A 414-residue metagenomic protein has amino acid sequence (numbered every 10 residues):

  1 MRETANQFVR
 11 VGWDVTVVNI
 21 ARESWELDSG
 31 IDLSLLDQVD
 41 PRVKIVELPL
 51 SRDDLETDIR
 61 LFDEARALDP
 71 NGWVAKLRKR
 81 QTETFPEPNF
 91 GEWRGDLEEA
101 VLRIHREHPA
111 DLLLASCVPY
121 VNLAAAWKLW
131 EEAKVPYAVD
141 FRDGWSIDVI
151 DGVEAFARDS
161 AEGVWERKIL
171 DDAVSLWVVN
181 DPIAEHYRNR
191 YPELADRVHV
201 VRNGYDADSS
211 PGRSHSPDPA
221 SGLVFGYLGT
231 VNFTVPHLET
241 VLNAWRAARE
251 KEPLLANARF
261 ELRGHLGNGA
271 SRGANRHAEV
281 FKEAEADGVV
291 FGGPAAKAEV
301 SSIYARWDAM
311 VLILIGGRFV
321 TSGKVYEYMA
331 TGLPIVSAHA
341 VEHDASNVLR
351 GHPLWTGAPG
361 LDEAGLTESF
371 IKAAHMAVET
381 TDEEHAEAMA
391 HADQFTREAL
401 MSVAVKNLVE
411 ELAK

Functional and structural regions predicted by a protein language model:
M1-D53, S175, P192, A248 (+5 more regions): N-terminal subdomain of nucleotide-sugar transferases
E3, T84, P88, L102 (+3 more regions): Membrane-proximal helix-turn-helix segments that form the acceptor-binding/catalytic region of lipid-linked
N19-D96, H105: A conserved catalytic-core segment of Leloir-type glycosyltransferases
V174, A286, V290, S302-F319: Acidic donor-binding loop of glycosyltransferase active sites
P182, G204: Carbohydrate-associated surface elements
P217-P236, L242-W245: Conserved donor-binding/catalytic core segment of Leloir-type glycosyltransferases
E252, N257, E261-L266, A270-E299: Nucleotide-activated donor-binding/catalytic signature segment of Leloir-type glycosyltransferases, i.e., the conserved
G360-E368, V378-E410: A charged, aromatic-enriched C-terminal amphipathic alpha-helix characteristic of glycosyltransferases across folds
